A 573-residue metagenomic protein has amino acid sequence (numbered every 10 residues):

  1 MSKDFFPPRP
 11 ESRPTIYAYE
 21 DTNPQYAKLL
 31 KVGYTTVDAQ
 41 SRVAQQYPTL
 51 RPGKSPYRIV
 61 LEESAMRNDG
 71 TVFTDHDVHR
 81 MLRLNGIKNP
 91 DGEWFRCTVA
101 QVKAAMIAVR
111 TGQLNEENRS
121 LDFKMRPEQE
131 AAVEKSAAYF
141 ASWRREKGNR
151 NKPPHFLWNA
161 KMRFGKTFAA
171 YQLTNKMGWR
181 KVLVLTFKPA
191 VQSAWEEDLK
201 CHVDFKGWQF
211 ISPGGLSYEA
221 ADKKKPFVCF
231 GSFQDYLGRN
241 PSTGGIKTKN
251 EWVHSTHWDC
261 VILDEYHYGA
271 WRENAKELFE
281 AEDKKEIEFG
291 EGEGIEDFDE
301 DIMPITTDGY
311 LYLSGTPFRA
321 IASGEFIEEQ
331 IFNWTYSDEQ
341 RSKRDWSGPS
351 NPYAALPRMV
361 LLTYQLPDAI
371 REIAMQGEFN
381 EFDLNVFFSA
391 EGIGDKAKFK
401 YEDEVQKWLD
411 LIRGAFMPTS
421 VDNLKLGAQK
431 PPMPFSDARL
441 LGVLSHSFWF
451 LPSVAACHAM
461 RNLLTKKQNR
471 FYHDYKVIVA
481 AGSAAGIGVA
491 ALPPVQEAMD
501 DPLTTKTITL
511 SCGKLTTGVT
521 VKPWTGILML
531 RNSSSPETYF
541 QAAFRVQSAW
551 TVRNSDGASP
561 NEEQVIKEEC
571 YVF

Functional and structural regions predicted by a protein language model:
M1-E130: Non-catalytic accessory segments flanking enzymatic or RNA/DNA-binding domains
G33, K476-F573: Conserved RecA-like P-loop NTPase helicase motor core
F123-K152: N-terminal pre-P-loop "Q-motif" helix
R145-L173: Walker A/P-loop
K161-F164, T186, K200, W208-L216 (+4 more regions): Conserved C-terminal RecA-like helicase domain
T167-V203, L451-H458: Conserved Walker A/P-loop ATP-binding site and its immediately adjacent core in helicase/helicase-like ATPase domains
D235, E251-I305, G309: SF2 helicase catalytic motif II
D301, G309, A320-H446: Interdomain helical connector at the RecA1-RecA2 junction of SF1/SF2 helicase-like NTPases
